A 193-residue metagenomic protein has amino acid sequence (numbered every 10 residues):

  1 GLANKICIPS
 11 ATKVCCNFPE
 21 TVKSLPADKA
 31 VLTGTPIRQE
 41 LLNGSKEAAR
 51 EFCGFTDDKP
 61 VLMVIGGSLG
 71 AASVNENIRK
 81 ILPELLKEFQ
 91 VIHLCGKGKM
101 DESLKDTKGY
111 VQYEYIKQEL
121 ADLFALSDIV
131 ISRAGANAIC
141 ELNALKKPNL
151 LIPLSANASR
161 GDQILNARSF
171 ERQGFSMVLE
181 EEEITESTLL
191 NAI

Functional and structural regions predicted by a protein language model:
G1-E47, F52-F55: Active-site-proximal region of nucleotide-activated glycan assembly enzymes, centered on histidine/acidic-rich loops
I6, K23-S24, D122, E141 (+1 more regions): Well-formed, non-transmembrane alpha-helical positions, independent of function
P9-S10, D122-L126, A144: Alpha-helix C-terminal capping/helix-to-coil transition sites in glycosyltransferase folds
K13-C15, A30, V91, V130-I131 (+2 more regions): Short, well-ordered beta-strand core segments
N17-F18, T33-G34, I152-S155, L179-E183: Short beta->alpha connector loops at strand-helix junctions that form conserved, small/polar/Pro-enriched
K46-A48, F55-V130, I164-A167, R172-L189: Donor-nucleotide binding loops and adjacent catalytic segments primarily of GT-B fold Leloir glycosyltransferases
Y113, A125-C140, K147-P148: Acidic donor-binding loop of glycosyltransferase active sites
S132, P148-R160: Short hydrophobic beta-strand element within catalytic cores of glycosyltransferases and related nucleotide-activated
